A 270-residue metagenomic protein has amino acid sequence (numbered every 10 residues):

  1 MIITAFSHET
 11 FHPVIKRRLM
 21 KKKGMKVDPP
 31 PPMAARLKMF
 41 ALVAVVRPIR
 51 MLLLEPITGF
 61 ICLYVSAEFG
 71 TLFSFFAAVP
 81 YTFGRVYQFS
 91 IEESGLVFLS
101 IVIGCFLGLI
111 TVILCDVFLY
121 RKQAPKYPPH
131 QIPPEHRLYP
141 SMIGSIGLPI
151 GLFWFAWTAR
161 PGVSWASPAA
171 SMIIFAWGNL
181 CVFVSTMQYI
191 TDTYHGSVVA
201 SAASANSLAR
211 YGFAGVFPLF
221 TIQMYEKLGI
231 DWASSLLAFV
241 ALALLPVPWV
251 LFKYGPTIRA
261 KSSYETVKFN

Functional and structural regions predicted by a protein language model:
M1-G59, I110, L114-Y127, P133 (+1 more regions): Central mid-sequence intracellular linker of multi-pass
P29-A34, A44, R50, C62-Y64 (+3 more regions): Short interface patches used for recognition in eukaryotic signaling and trafficking proteins
F60-G70: A single, central transmembrane helix in multi-pass transporters
F69, F73-N270: C-terminal transmembrane bundle
